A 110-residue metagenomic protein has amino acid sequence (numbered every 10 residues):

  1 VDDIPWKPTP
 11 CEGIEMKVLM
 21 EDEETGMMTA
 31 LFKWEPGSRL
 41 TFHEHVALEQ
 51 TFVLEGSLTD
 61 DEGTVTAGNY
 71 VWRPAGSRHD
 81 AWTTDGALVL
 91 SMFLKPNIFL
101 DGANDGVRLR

Functional and structural regions predicted by a protein language model:
V1-G26, G106-R110: A short, N-terminal "cap"/entry segment at the start of jelly-roll beta-barrel domains of the cupin/DSBH fold
G13-H45, T64, P74-R78: Conserved short histidine dyad/triad with adjacent acidic residue
M27, E49, G86: Conserved catalytic motifs of the protein kinase core domain
F32, F52, S91-M92: Preference for bulky hydrophobic residues occupying beta-strand positions in well-ordered beta-sheet regions
E35-S38, H45-D60, A67: Glycine- and acidic-residue-biased ligand/ion/polar-headgroup-sensing regions
R39, N69-Y70, L88: Residue-level marker of beta-strand positions
T59-T83: Short acidic-glycine-tyrosine-enriched beta hairpin
A75-G102: Ligand-binding loop in jelly-roll beta-barrel domains
